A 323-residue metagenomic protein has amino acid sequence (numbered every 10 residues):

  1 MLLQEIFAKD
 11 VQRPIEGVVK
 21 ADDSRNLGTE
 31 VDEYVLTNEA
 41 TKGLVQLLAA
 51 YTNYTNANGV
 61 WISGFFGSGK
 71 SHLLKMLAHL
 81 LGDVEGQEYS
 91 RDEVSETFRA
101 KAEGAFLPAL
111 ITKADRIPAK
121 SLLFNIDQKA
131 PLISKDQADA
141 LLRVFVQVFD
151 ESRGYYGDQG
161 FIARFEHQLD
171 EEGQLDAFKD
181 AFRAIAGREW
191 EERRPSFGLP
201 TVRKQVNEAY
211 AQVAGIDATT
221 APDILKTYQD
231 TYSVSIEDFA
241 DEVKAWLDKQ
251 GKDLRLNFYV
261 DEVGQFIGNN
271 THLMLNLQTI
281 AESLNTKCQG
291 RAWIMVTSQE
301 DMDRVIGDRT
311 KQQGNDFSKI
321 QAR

Functional and structural regions predicted by a protein language model:
M1-S68, L74-K75, H79-L81, A130 (+4 more regions): Walker A/P-loop-proximal flanking segment of P-loop NTPase domains
E30-L44, L73, I133-F145, Y228-V243 (+2 more regions): Phosphate/oxyanion-binding active-site loops and adjacent basic polyanion-contact surfaces
V31-D32, V60-F65, H72-F197, E300: P-loop NTPase motor core
F124-N125, L247, G251-N270: Conserved P-loop NTPase "ATPase switch" module shared by AAA+ and STAND
D158-N257: Mid-core helix/loop region of P-loop NTP-binding domains shared across ATPases and GTPases
E242-D248, N276-W293, F317-R323: Substrate-engagement module of ASCE P-loop NTPases
F266-M274, V305-D308: Conserved ATPase-coupling elements of RecA-like P-loop NTPase cores
L284-Q313: Sensor-1/coupling segment of RecA-like P-loop NTPase cores
